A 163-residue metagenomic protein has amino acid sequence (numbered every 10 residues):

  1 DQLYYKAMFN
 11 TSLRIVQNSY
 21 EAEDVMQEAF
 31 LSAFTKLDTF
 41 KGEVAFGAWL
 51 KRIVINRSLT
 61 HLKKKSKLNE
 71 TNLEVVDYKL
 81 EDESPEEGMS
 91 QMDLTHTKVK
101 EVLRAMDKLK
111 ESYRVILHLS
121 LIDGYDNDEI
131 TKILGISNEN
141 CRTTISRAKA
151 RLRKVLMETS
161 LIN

Functional and structural regions predicted by a protein language model:
D1-N10: A short, charge-rich alpha-helical start-of-domain segment used by transcription regulators
F9-E28, N138, S160-N163: Short, charged helix-capping/linker segments at alpha-helix termini
N10, D24-L31, V44-N56, T143: Structural recognition of an alpha-helix C-terminal capping motif at a helix-to-coil junction
R14-Q17, F30-A45, K64-S66: Sigma70-family region 2
D38-K41, R52-L73: Arg/Lys-rich amphipathic alpha helix in sigma70-family domain 2
A48, I55, L59, Y113 (+2 more regions): DNA-recognition helix of helix-turn-helix
L68-T95, V99, D126: Internal acidic/polar
E70, E74, E101-R104, K132-I133 (+1 more regions): C-terminal edge and immediately downstream basic/flexible tail or linker adjoining helix-turn-helix-like DNA-binding
